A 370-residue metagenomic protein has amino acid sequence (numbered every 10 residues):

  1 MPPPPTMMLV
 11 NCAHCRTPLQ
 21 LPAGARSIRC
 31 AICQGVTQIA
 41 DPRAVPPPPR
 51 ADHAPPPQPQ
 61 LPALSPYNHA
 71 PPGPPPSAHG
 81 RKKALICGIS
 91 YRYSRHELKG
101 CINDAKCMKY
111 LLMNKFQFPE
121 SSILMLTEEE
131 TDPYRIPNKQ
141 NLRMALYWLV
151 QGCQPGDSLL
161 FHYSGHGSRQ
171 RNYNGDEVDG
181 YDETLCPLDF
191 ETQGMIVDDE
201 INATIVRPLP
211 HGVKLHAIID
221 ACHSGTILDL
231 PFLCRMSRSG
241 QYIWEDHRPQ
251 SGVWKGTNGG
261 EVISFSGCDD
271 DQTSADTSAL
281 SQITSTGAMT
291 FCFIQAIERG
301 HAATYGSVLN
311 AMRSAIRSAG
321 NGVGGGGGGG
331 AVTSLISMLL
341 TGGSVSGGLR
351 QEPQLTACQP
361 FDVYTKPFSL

Functional and structural regions predicted by a protein language model:
C12-C15, I28-C33: Short cysteine-rich clusters marking metal-coordination/redox-active sites
Q20-P22, I39-A40: Short, non-ligating residues that shape and space the ligands of small metal-coordination modules and catalytic
L21-R29: Short linker/helix segments within small regulatory modules
S27, A44-P72, C101-D157, T192 (+2 more regions): Functional beta-strand-loop-alpha-helix junction segments that form "active/interaction loops" within catalytic
C33-A44: Short Cys/His-rich micro-motifs in 6-15 aa windows
G88, G194, D198, N202-P208 (+1 more regions): Active-site-proximal C-terminal subdomain of hydrolase catalytic domains
R92-K106, Y110, A279-S285: Glycine- and acidic-residue-enriched helix-capping/strand-helix junction motifs
R135-S164, S168-L233, G306-V308: Caspase-like (clan CD) cysteine peptidase catalytic core
